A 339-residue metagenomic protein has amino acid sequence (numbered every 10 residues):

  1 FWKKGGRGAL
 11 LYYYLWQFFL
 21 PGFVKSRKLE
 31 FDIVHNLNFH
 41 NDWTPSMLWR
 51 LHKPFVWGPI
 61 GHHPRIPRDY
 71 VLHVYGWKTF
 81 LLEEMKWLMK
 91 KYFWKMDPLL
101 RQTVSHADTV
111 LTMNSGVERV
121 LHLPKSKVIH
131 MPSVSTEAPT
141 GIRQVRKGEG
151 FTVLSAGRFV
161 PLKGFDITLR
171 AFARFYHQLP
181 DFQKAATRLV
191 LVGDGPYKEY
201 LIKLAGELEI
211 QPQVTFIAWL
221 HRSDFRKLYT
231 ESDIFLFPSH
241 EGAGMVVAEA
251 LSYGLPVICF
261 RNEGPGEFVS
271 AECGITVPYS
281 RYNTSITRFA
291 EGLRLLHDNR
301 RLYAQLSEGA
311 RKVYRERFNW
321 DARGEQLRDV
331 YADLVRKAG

Functional and structural regions predicted by a protein language model:
Y12-K25, I33-L72, N114-S115: An aromatic- and histidine-rich active-site surface loop
W57, L88-R143: Donor nucleotide-sugar binding/catalytic pocket of nucleotide-sugar-dependent glycosyltransferases
I60, V145-K163, L169-R174, V190: Conserved donor-binding/catalytic core segment of Leloir-type glycosyltransferases
D108, T230-G242, L255: Acidic donor-binding loop of glycosyltransferase active sites
E199-W219, G339: Nucleotide-activated donor-binding/catalytic signature segment of Leloir-type glycosyltransferases, i.e., the conserved
Q213, L295, L302-R317, Q326-D329 (+1 more regions): A short, well-ordered alpha-helix in the C-terminal region of glycosyltransferases
W219-L220, K227-S232: Short alpha-helical donor nucleotide-sugar binding micro-motif in glycosyltransferases
G266-L295, R301-L302: Change "using UDP/GDP/dTDP sugars" to "using nucleotide sugars
